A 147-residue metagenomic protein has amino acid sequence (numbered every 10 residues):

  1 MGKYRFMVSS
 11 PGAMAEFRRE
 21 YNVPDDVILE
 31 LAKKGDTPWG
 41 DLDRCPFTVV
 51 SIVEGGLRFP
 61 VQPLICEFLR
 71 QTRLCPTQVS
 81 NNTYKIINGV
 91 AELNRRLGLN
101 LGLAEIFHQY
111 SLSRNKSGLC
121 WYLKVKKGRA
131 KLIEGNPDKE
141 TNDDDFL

Functional and structural regions predicted by a protein language model:
M1-L147: Residue-register detector that marks a fixed positional context within folded domains
